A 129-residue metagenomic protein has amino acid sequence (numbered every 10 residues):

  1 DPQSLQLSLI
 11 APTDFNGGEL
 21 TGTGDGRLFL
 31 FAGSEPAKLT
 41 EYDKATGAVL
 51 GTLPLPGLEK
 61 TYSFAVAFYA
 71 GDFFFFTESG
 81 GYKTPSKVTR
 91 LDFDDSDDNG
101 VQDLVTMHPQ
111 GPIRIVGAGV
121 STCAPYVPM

Functional and structural regions predicted by a protein language model:
D1-L5, D43-G47, D92-D97: Short loop/turn segments that connect beta-strands within beta-propeller blades
L5-P12, A48-P56, G100-H108: A short beta-strand motif characteristic of beta-propeller blades
P12-D25, L58-A70, P109-V127: Repeated scaffold domains used in trafficking and secretory/extracellular systems, primarily beta-propellers
P12-K44: Short helix-loop boundary/capping segments
R27-F31, D72-F76, V127: Conserved beta-propeller blade signature
G33-E35, E78-G81, C123: Short loop/turn segments immediately following the C-termini of beta-strands
P36-E41, Y82-L91: Structural motif
S86-F93, D98-M129: Blade-level signature of beta-propeller repeat domains, shared across WD40, Kelch, NHL, RCC1 and BNR/Asp-box propellers
